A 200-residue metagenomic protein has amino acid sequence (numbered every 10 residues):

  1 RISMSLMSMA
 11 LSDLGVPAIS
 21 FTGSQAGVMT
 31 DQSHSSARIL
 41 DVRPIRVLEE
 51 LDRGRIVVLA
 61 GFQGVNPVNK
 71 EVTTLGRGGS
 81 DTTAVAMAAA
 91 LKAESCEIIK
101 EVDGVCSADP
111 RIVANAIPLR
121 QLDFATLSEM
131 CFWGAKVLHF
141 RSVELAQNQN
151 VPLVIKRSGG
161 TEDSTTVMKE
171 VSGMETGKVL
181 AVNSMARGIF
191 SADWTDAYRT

Functional and structural regions predicted by a protein language model:
R1-V143, D193-A197: Nucleotide/pyrophosphate-binding catalytic subdomain
I56-V58, V143, I155, V167 (+1 more regions): Hydrophobic aliphatic residue packing
C106, I155-G173: Terminal amphipathic helices with adjacent charged low-complexity linkers/tails
H139, P152-K156: Acidic/polar loop patches that form or flank catalytic/metal-binding clefts of enzymes that bind anionic ligands
T166-T200: A conserved regulatory-domain signal marking ACT and ACT-like small-molecule sensing domains and adjacent regulatory
